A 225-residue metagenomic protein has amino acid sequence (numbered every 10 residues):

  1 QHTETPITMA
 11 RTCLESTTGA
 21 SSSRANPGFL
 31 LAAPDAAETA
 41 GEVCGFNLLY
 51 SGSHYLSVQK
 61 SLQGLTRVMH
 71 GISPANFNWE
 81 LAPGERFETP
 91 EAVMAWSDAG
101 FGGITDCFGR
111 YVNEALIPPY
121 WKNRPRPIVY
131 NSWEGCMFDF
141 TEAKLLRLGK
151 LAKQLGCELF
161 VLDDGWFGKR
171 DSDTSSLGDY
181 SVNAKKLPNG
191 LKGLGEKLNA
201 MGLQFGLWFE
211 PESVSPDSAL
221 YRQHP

Functional and structural regions predicted by a protein language model:
Q1-V112: N-terminal accessory beta-strand-rich subdomains and adjacent acidic, glycine-rich linkers that precede catalytic cores
F108-N123, I128: Long, charged amphipathic helices and adjacent flexible linkers at domain junctions
W121-P225: Aromatic-lined carbohydrate-binding/catalytic grooves of carbohydrate-active enzymes
